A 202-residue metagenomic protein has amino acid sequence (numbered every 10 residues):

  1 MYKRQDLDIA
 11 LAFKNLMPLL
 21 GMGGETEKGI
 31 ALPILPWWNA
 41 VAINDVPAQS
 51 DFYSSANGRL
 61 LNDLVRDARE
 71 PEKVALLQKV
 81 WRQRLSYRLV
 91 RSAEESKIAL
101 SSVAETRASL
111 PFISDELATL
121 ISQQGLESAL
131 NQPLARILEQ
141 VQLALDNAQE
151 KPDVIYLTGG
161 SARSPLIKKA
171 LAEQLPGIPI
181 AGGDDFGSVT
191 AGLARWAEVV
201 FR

Functional and structural regions predicted by a protein language model:
K3-F112: Phosphate-binding glycine-rich/basic clefts of nucleotide- and phosphate-handling proteins, predominantly
M22, E198-R202: A polyampholytic, Gly/Pro-enriched intrinsically disordered region
G24-L32, A40, A144, A148-G160: Short glycine-rich phosphate-binding loop at a beta-alpha junction
Q78-S86, D115-L145: Adenine-nucleotide phosphate-binding core of ATP-dependent small-molecule kinases
W81, L85-S86, E150-L171: Glycine-rich phosphate-binding loops at beta-strand->alpha-helix junctions
S92, S96-A99, S128-I155, A170 (+1 more regions): Phosphate/ATP-binding catalytic cores across multiple sugar-kinase/actin-like superfamilies, primarily ASKHA
V103, P111, T158-G160, G183: Generic beta-strand/beta-sheet core signal
K168-W196: Conserved phosphate-binding/catalytic loops in two-lobed NTP-binding clefts
